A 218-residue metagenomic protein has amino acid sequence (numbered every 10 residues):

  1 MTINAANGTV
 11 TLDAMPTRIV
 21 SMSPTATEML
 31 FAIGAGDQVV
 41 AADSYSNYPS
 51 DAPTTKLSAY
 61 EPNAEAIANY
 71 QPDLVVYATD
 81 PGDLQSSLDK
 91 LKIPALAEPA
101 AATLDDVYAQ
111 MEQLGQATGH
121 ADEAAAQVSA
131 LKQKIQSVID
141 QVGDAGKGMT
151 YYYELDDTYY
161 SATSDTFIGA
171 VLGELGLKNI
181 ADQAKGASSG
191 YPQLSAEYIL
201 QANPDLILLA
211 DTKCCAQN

Functional and structural regions predicted by a protein language model:
M1-T25, D122-Y152: Bacterial Sec-exported substrate-binding components of ABC uptake systems
A5-N7, T55-E65, G186-A196: Short helix-initiation/N-cap motifs at beta->coil->alpha
R18-Y70, L74-D80, L177-I180: A short, structured surface patch at a secondary-structure boundary
S44-P53, S161-Y191: Alpha-helical, coiled-coil/dimerization segments enriched in small aliphatic residues
Y45-S50, G82-Q113, A117, A121: Flexible loop/hinge segments that line or gate small-molecule binding clefts
N63-Y77, I93, S195-T212: Proline-aspartate-enriched helix->loop->beta-strand connector
G82-K90, L206-N218: A ligand-binding cleft/hinge motif common to bilobed small-molecule-binding domains
D83, A97-Q113, G146-V171, C215-A216: Extracytoplasmic ligand-binding site segments that recognize negatively charged/polar headgroups
